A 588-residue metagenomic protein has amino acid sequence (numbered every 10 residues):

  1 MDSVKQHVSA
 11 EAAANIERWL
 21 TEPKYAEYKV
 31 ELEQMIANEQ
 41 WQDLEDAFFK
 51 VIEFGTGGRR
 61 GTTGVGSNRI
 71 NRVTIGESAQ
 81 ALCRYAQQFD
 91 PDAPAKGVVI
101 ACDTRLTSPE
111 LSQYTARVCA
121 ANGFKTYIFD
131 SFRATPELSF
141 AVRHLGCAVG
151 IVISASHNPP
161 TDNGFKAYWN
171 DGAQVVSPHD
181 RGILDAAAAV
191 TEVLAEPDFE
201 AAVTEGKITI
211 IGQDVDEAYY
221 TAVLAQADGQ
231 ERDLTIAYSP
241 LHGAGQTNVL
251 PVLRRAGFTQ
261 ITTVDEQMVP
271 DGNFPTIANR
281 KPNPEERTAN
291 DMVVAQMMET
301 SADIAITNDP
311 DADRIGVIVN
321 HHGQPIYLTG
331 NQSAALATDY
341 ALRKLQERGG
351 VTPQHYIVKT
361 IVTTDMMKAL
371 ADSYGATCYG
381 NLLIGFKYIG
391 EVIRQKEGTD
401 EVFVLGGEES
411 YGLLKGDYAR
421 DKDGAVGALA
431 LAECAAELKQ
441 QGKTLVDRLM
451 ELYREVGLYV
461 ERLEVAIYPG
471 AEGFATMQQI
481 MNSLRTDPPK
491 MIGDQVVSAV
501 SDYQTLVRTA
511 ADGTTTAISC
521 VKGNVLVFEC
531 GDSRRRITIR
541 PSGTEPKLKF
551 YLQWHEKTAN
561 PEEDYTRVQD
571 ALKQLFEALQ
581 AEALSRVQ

Functional and structural regions predicted by a protein language model:
D2-T115, I208-D233, A244, K281: An N-terminal, well-structured beta->alpha segment
W19, P23, E27, D43-I52 (+1 more regions): Gly/Ser/Thr-enriched, mixed-charge loops and adjacent short helices that form phosphate/oxyanion-binding elements
F48-N68, A155-N158, P240-V252, P310 (+3 more regions): Conserved phosphate/anionic-ligand binding catalytic regions in large, soluble enzymes, centered on
V99-D162, G257-R314: N-terminal small/polar loop signature for handling phosphorylated ligands or for N-terminal nucleophile
P109-Y114, S139-R143, T161-A167, A188 (+11 more regions): Short acidic, glycine/serine/threonine-rich loops at helix termini
N170-A173, D185, T191-E192, V294-T360 (+1 more regions): Replace "Mg2+/Mn2+-dependent" with "divalent metal-dependent
A302-I304, Q324, K344-R540, K547 (+2 more regions): Phosphate-binding and adjacent anionic-ligand microenvironments
